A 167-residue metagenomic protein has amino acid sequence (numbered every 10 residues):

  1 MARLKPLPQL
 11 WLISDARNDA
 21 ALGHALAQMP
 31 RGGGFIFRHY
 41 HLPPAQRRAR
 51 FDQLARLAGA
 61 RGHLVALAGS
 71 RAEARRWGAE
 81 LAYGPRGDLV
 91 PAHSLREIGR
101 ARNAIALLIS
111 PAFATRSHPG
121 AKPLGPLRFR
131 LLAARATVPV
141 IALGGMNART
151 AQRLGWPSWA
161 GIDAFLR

Functional and structural regions predicted by a protein language model:
M1-H24: N-terminal amphipathic alpha-helix/helix-capping segment at the start of soluble metabolic enzymes
L7, P30-G34, G62, A104 (+1 more regions): A general structural motif
L7-P8, G33-Y40, Q46-R47: Short Lys/Arg-rich amphipathic alpha-helical segments
L12, F37, A82-G87, A106-P123 (+1 more regions): Glycine-rich phosphate-binding active-site loops on the catalytic face of alpha/beta enzymes
A20-A21, Y40-A60, G69-W77, A82-R100 (+2 more regions): Active-site-adjacent beta->alpha loops and helix N-cap segments on the catalytic face of soluble alpha/beta enzymes
A25-R38, R76-A79: Catalytic domains of carbohydrate-active enzymes, especially glycoside hydrolases
Q28, R75, G99-N103, Q152-G155: Non-catalytic positions within long, well-ordered alpha-helices that form the structural scaffold/packing of enzyme
